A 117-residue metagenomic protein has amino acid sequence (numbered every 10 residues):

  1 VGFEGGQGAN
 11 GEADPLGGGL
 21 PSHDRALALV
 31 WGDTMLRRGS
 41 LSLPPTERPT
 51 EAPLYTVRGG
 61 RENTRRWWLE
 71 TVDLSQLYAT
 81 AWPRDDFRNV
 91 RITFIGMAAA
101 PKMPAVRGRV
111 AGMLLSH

Functional and structural regions predicted by a protein language model:
V1, G108-H117: Exposed low-complexity, polar/acidic, P/S/T/G-rich flexible segments that act as propeptides, protease-susceptible
V1-T50: Extracellular/luminal beta-rich ligand-recognition and adhesion surfaces characterized by aromatic-Gly/Pro-enriched
G2-E4, D73-L77, S116: Solvent-exposed residues in well-ordered beta-strands and their adjoining turns, especially edge/terminal strands
G5-N10, K102-V110: Short, surface-exposed beta-strand/loop "edge" segments at domain boundaries and coil↔beta transitions
S22-A26, V90-I92, G108-V110: Short edge beta-strand segments in beta-sheet-rich domains
S22-D24, T34, T50-L74: Trp-centered recognition loops
W67-R107: Extracellular beta-strand ligand-recognition surfaces/modules
